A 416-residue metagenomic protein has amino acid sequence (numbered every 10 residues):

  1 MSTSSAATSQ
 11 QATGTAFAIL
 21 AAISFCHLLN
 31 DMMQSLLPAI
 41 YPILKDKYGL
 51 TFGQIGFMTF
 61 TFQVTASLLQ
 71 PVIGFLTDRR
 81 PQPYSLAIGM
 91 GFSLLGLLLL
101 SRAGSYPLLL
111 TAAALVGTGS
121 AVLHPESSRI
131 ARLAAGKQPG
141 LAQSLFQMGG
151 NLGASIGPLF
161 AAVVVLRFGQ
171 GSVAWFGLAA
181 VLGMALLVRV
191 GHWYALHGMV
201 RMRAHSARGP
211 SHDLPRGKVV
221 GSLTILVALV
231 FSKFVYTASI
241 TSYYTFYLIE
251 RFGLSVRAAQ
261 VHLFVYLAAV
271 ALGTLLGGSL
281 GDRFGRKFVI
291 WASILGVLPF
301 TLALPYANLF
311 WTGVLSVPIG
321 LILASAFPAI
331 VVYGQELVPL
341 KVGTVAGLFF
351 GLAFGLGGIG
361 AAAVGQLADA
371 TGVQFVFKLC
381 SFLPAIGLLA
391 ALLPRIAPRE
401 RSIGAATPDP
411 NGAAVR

Functional and structural regions predicted by a protein language model:
S35, Q63-P71, A154-S155, L267-L275 (+1 more regions): Residue-level signature of mid-helix packing/kink "hotspots" within the transmembrane helices of 12-pass Major
L37-P38, G221-A271: Extracytoplasmic gate region of multi-pass secondary transporters
G49, P81, R102-P107, G136 (+3 more regions): Helix-breaking motifs and short loop linkers at transmembrane-helix boundaries and internal kinks in secondary membrane
L68-P107: Conserved MFS/SLC helix-loop-helix module at the cytosolic interface between two early adjacent transmembrane helices
L69-P81, T274-G285, A368-D369: Helix-to-loop junctions at the C-terminal end of transmembrane segments in multipass secondary transporters
A112-G149: Cytoplasmic helix-loop-helix junction between adjacent transmembrane helices in 12-TM secondary transporters
F146-L196: Helix-loop-helix hairpin linking two adjacent transmembrane segments in secondary transporters
G281-I330: C-terminal transmembrane helical hairpin of 12-TM major facilitator-type secondary transporters
